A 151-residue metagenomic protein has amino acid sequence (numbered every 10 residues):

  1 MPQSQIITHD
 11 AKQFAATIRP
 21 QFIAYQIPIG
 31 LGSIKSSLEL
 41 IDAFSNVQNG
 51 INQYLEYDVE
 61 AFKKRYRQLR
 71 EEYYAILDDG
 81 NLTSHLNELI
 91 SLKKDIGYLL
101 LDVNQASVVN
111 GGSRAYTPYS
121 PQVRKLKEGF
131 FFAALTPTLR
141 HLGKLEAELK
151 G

Functional and structural regions predicted by a protein language model:
M1-R67: Glycine-rich beta->alpha junctions and the first turn(s) of the following alpha-helix
H9, Q13, G111, P121: Residue-level signal for pocket-adjacent positions within structured domains
A11, I51, L82, E148-L149: Extended hydrophobic/Leu-rich segments
G32, E60-R67, I90, K94-L101 (+1 more regions): Generic structural signal for well-ordered, non-transmembrane alpha-helical segments in soluble/cytosolic regions
I34-I41, N104-S107, G129: Buried hydrophobic packing segments
N46, Y66-Y98, Q105-T117: C-terminal helix-coil-helix/basic helical segment that borders enzyme active sites and/or dimer interfaces and provides
Q53-E60, L86-S91, S120: Short, charged, amphipathic alpha-helical segments
S113-G151: Glycine-rich phosphate/cofactor-binding loops in nucleotide/flavin-utilizing enzymes
